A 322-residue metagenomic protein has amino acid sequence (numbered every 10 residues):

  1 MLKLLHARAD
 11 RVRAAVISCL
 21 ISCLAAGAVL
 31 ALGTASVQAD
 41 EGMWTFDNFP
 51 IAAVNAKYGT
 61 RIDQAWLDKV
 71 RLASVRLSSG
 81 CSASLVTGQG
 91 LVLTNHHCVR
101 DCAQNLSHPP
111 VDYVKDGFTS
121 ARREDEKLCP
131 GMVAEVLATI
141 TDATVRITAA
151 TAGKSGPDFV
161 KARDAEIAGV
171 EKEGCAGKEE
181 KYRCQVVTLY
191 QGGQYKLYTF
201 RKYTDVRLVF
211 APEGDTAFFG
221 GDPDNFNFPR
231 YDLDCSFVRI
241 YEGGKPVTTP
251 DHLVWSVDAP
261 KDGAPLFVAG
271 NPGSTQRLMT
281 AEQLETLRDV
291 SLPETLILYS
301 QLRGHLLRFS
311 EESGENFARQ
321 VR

Functional and structural regions predicted by a protein language model:
M1-I17: N-terminal secretory signal peptides that target proteins for export/translocation
L2, L24, L30-R322: Terminal presequence/propeptide segments associated with secretion/organelle targeting and zymogen/polyprotein
